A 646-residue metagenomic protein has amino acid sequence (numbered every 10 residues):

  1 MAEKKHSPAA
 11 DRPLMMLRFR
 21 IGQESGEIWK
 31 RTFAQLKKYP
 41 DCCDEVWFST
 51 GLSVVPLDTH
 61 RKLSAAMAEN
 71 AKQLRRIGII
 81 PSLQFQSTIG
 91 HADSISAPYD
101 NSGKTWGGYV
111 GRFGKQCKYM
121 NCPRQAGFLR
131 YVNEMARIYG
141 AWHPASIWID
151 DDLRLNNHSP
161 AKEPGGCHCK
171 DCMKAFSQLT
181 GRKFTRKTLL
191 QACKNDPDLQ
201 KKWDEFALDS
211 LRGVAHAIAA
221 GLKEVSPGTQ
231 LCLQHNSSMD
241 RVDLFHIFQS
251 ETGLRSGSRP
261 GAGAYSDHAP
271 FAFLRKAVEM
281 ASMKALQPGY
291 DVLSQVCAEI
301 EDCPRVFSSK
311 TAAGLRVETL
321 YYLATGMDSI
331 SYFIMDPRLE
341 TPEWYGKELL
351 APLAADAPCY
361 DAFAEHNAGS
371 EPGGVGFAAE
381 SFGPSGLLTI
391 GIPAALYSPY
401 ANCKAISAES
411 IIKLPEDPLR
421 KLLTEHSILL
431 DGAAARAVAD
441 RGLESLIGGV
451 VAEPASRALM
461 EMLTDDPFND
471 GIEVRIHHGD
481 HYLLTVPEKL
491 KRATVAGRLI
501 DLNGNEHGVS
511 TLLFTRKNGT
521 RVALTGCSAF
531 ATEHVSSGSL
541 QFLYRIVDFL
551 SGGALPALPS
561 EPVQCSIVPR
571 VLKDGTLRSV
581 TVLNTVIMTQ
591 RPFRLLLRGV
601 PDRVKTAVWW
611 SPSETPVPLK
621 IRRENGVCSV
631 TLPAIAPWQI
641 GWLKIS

Functional and structural regions predicted by a protein language model:
A2-K5, A10, Q23, Y39 (+16 more regions): Hydrophobic targeting/anchoring helices
A10-A66, N402: N-terminal substrate-binding region of glycoside hydrolase catalytic domains
M16-K30, C117-Y131, D302-A312: Active-site mouth loops of central-metabolism enzymes
Q23-A34, V55-R75, I79, A126-Y131 (+1 more regions): Aromatic- and glycine-enriched glycan-recognition loops and surfaces that form the carbohydrate-binding subsites
A66-G114, S146-N156, Q230-C232: Glycine-rich, aromatic-flanked loop segments that form ligand/cofactor-binding clefts across common enzyme folds
L83-W142, G181-D204: Active-site-adjacent "subsite" loops/lids of carbohydrate-active enzymes
Y131, A141-S146, E163-L231: Active-site neighborhood of glycoside hydrolase catalytic domains
S385-A401, A405-I645: A conserved amphipathic helix/loop scaffold that creates a polar/acidic microenvironment used either to coordinate
